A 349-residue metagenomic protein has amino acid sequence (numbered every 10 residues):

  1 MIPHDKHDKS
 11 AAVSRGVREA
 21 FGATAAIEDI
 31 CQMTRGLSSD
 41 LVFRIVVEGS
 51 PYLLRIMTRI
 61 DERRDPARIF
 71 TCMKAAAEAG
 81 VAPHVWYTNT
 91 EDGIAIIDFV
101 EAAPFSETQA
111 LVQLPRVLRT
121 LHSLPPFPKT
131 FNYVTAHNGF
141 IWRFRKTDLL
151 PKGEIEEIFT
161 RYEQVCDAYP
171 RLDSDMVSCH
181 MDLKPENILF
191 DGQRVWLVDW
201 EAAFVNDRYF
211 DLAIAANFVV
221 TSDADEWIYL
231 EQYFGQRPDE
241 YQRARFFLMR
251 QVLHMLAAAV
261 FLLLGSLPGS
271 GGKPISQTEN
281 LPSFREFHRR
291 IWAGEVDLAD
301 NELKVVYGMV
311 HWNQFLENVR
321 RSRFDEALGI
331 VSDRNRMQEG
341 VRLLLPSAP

Functional and structural regions predicted by a protein language model:
M1-Y87, G93, D167, V177 (+2 more regions): Conserved NTP-binding catalytic cores of kinases and kinase-like/nucleotidyltransferase enzymes across multiple kinase
K6-D29, P126-M181, D191, W227 (+6 more regions): An alpha-helical support segment within catalytic cores of ATP-dependent transferases
F21-T24, G80, L118-P128, Y169 (+5 more regions): A general structural signal marking secondary-structure boundaries and capping sites
Q32-A136, F140-E157, R171: ATP-binding pocket architecture of kinase catalytic cores
R59, A102, V195, A203-V205: Activation segment
C179, W196-W200, F210: Activation loop entry of protein kinases
Y209-Y241, Q251-S270, S283-L298, L303 (+1 more regions): Active-site activation/catalytic loop segments of kinase-like enzymes and analogous catalytic loops in related
